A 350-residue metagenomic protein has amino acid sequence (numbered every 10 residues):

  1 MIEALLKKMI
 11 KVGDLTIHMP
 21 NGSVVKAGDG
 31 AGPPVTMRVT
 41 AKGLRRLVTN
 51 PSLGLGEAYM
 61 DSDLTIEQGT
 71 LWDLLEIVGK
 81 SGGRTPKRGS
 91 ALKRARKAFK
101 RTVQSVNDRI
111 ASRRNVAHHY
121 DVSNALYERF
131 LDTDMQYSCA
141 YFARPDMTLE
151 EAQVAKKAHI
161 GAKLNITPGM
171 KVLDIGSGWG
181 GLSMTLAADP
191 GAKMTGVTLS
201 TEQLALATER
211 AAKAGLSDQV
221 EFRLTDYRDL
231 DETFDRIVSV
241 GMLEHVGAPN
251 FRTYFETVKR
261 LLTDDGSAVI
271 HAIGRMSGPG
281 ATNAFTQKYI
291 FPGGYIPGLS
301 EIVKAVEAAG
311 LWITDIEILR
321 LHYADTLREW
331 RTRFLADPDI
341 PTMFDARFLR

Functional and structural regions predicted by a protein language model:
M1-Q153, H159: Feature captures hydrophobic
P168-G176: Conserved class I S-adenosyl-L-methionine
W179-P190: Conserved SAM-binding loop of SAM-dependent methyltransferases across substrates and taxa, primarily the Class I
A207-T208: Conserved SAM-binding loop
R228-I237: A short acidic, Gly/Pro-enriched loop at the edge of an enzyme's catalytic core that lines a small-molecule cofactor
R252-D264: A short glycine-rich, Lys/Arg-flanked "PGG" loop and its adjoining helix->strand segment in the class I
D265-I273: Conserved beta-strand signature within the Rossmann-like core of class I S-adenosyl-L-methionine
I273-R350: Substrate-binding/catalytic lobe of Class I Rossmann-like enzymes that use SAM or dcSAM, i.e., the mid-to-C-terminal
